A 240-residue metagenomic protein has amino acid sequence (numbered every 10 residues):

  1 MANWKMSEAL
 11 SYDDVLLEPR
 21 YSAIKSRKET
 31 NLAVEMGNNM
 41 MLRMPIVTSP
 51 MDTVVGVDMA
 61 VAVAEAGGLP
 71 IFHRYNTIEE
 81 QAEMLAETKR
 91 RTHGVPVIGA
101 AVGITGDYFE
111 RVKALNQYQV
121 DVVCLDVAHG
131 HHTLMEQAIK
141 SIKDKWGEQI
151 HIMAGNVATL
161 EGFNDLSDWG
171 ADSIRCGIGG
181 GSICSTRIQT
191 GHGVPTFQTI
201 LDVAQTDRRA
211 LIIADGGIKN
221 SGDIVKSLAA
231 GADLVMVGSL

Functional and structural regions predicted by a protein language model:
M1-I46, I78: An N-cap/entry alpha-helix motif that binds or orients negatively charged groups
A2-A9, V15, V55-L240: Alpha/beta enzyme core
T30-H73: N-terminal cofactor/phosphate-binding cores enriched in small/glycine residues, especially glycine-rich loops such as
